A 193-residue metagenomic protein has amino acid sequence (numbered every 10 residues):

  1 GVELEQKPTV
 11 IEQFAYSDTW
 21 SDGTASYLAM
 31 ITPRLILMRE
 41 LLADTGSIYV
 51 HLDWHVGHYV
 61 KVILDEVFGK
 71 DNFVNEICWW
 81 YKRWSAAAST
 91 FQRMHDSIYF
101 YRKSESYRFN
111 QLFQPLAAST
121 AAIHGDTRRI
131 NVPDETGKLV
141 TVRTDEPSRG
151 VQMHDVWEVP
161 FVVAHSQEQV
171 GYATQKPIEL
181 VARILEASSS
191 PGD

Functional and structural regions predicted by a protein language model:
G1-D193: Core catalytic lobe of class I
